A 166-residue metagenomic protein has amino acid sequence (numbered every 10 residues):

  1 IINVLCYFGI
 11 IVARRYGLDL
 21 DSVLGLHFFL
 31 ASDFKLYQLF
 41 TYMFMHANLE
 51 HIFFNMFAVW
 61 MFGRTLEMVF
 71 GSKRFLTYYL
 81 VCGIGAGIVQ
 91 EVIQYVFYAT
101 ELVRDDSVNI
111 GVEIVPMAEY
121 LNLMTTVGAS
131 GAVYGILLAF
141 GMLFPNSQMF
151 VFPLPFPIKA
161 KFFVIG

Functional and structural regions predicted by a protein language model:
I1-G166: A detector for small-residue-rich transmembrane helices and their helix-helix packing motifs
